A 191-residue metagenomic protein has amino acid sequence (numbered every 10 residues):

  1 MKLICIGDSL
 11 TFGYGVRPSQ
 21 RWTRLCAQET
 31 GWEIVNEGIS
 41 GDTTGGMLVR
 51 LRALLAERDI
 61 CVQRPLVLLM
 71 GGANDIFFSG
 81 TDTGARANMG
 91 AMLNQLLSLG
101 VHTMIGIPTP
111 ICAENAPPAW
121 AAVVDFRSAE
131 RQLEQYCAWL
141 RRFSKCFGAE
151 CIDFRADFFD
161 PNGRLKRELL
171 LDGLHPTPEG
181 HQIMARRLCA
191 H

Functional and structural regions predicted by a protein language model:
M1-Q63: Serine-esterase "nucleophile elbow" of acetyl-processing enzymes
E29, L51-H191: Alpha-helical cap/lid subdomain in secreted, periplasmic, or secretory-pathway luminal O-acyl-processing enzymes
